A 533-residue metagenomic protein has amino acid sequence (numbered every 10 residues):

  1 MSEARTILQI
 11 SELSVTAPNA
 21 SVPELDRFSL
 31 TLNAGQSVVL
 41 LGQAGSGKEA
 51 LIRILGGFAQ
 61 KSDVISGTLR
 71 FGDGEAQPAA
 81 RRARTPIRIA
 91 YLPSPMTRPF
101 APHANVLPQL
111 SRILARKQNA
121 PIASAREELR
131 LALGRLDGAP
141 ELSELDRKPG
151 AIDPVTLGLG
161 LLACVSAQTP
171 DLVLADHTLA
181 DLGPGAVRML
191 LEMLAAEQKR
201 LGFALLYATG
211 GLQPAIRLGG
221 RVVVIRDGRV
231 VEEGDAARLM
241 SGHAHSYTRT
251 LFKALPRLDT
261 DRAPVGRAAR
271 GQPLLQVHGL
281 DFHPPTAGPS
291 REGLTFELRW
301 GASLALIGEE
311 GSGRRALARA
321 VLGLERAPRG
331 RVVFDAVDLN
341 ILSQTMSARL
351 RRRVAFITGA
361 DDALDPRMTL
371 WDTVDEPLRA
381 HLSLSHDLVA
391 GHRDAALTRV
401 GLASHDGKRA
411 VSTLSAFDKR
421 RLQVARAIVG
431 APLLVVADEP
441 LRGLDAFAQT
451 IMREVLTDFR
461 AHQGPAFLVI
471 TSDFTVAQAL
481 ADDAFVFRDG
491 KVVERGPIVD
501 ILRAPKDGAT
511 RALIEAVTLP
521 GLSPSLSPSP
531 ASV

Functional and structural regions predicted by a protein language model:
G56, L322: Helix-to-loop junction immediately C-terminal to a conserved catalytic motif
V64-A76, G330-D338: Conserved ABC transporter NBD signature motif
E75-A90, R116, L239-H243, L339-A355 (+3 more regions): ABC ATPase NBD coupling module
P95, P102-R116, E128, R367-A380: Q-loop/switch helix immediately C-terminal to the Walker
A215-R217, A477-A479: A short, surface-exposed alpha-helical micro-motif characterized by mixed small hydrophobic and charged/polar residues
E233-G234, R495-G496: ABC ATPase "signature
